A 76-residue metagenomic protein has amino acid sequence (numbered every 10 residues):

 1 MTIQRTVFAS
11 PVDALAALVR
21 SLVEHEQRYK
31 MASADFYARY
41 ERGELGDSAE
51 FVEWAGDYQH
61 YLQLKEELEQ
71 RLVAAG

Functional and structural regions predicted by a protein language model:
M1-G76: Extended, charge-rich alpha-helical interface modules
